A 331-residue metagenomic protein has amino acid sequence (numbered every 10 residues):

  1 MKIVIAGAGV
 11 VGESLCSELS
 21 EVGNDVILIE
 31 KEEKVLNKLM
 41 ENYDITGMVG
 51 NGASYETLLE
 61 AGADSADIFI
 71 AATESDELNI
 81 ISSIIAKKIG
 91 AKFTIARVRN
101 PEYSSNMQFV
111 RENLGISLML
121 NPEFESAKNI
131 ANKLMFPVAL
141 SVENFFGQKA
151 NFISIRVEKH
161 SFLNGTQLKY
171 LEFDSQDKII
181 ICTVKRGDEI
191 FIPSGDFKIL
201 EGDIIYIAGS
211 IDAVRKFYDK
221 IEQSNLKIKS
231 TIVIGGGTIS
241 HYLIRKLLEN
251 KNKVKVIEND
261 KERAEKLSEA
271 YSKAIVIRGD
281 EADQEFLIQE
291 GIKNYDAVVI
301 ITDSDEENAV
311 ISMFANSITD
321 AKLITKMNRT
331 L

Functional and structural regions predicted by a protein language model:
M1-L331: Cytosolic regulatory regions of ion transport systems
